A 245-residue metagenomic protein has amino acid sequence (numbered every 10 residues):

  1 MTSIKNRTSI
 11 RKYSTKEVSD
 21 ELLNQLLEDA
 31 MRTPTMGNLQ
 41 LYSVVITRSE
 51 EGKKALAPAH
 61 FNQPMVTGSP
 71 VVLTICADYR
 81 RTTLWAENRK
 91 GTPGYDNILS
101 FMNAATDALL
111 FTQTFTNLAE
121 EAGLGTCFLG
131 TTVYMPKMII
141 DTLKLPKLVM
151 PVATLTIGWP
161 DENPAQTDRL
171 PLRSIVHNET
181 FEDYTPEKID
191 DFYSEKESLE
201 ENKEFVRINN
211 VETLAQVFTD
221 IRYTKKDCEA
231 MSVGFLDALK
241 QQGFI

Functional and structural regions predicted by a protein language model:
M1-I245: Acidic, surface-exposed loops and disordered segments
